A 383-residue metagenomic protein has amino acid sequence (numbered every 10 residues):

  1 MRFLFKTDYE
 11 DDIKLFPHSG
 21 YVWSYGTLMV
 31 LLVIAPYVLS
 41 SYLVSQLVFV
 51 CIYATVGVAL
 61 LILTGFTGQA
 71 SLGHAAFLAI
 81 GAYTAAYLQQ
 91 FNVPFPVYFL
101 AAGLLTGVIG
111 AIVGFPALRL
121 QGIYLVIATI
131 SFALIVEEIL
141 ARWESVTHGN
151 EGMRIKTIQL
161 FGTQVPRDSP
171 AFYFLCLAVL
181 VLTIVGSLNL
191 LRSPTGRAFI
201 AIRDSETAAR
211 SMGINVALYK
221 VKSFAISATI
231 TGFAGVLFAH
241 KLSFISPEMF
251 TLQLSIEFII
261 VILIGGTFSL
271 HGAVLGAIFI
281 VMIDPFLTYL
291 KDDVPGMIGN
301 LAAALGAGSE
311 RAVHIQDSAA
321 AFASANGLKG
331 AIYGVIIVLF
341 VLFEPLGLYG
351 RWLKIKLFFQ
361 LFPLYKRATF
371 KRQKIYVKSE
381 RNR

Functional and structural regions predicted by a protein language model:
M1-R383: Transmembrane alpha-helices and adjacent helix-loop boundaries
